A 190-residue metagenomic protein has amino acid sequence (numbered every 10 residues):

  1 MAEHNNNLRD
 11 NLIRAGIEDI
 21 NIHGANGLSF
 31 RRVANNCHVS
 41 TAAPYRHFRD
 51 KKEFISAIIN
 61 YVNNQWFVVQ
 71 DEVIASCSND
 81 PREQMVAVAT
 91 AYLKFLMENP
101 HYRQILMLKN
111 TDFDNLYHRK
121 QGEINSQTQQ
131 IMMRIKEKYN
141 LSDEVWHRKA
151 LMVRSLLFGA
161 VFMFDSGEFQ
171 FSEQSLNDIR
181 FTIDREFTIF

Functional and structural regions predicted by a protein language model:
M1-N7: N-terminal intrinsically disordered/low-complexity leader segments
N7, N11-E18, I22-H23, N36 (+5 more regions): Alpha-helical structural segments
L28-N36, P44: Append "Primarily bacterial transcriptional regulators
Y45-R49: Base-recognition residues in the alpha-helical recognition helix of bacterial helix-turn-helix
N64-F67, D71, F113-N140, H147-L151 (+1 more regions): Amphipathic alpha-helical packing segments from all-alpha helical-bundle domains
M85-M107, Y117, Q121-G122, R154: Helical hydrophobic small-molecule/effector-binding pocket
Q104-L108, I135-D184: Hydrophobic/aromatic-rich alpha-helical bundle segments in the mid-to-C-terminal region
